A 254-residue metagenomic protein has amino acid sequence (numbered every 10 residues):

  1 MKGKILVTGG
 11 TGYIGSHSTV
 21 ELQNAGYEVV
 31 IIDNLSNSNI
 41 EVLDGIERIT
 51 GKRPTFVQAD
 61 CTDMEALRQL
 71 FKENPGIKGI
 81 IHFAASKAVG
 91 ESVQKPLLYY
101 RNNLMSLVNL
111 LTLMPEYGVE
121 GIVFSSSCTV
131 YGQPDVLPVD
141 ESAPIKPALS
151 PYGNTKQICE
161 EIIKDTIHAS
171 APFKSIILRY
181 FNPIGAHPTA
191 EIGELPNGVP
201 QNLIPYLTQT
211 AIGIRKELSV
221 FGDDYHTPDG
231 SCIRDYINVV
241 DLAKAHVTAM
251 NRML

Functional and structural regions predicted by a protein language model:
K2-G79, V199: N-terminal Rossmann/SDR dinucleotide-binding element
H17, S38, K95, L113 (+5 more regions): Generic structural signal for alpha-helix termini and adjacent loop/cap motifs
S38, S86-G90: Active-site beta-alpha loop architecture of Rossmann-like, nucleotide-cofactor-dependent enzymes
K78-I81, V123: N-terminal Rossmann-like NAD(P) cofactor-binding module of classical short-chain dehydrogenase/reductase
A84-K87, S126-S127: Conserved NAD(P)H cofactor-binding loop of Rossmann-fold oxidoreductase domains
Q94-T112, E116, G121, V130-N182 (+1 more regions): Catalytic helix-loop patch of NAD(P)-dependent Rossmann-fold dehydrogenases
K164-N251: NAD(P)-dependent short-chain dehydrogenase/reductase
